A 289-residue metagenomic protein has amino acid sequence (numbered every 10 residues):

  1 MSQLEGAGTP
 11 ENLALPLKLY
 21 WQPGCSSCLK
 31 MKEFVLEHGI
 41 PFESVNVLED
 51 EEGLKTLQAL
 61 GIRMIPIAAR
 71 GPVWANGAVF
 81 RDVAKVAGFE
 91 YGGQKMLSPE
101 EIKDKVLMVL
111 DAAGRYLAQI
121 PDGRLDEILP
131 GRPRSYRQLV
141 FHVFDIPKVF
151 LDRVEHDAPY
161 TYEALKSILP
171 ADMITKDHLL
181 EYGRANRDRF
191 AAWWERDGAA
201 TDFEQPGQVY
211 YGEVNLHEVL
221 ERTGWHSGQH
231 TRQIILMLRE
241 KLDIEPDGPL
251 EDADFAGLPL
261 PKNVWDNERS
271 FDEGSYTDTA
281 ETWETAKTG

Functional and structural regions predicted by a protein language model:
Q3-P41: Local sequence-structure signature of Cys/Sec-based thiol-disulfide redox active-site neighborhoods
I40-G53: Thiol-based oxidoreductase modules, predominantly thioredoxin-like and allied folds used for disulfide exchange
Q58-A69, A78: Structural micro-motif
R70-Q94: Non-catalytic, surface beta->alpha helical segment in thiol-disulfide oxidoreductase systems
S98-Q119, F141, D145-D152: Alpha-helical bundle segments that constitute or directly flank the non-heme di-iron/ferroxidase center
K103, L110-D111, A118-G123, D188 (+3 more regions): Small-residue-biased structural context
V106-Y116, A171-G207, V214-Q233, E268-E281: Acidic/histidine-rich alpha-helical segments that form the ligand environment of transition-metal centers
D126-L169, Q208-R269, E281-G289: Short, contiguous alpha-helical
